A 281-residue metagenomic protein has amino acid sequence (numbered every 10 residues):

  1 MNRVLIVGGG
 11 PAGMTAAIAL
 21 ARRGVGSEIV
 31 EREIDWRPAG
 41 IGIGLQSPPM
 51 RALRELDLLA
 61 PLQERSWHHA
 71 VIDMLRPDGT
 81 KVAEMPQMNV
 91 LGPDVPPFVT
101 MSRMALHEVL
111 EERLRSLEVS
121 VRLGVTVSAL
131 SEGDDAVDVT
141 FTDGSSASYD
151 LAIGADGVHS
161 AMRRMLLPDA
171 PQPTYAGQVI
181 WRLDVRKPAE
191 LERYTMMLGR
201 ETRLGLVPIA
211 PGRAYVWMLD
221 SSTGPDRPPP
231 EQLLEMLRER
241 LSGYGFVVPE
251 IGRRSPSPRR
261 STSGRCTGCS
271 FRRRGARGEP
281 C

Functional and structural regions predicted by a protein language model:
M1-V4, A21, Q46-L167, P171-D184 (+2 more regions): Conserved N-terminal helical subregion
V4-I6, S27: Conserved hydrophobic helix-helix packing surfaces used for dimerization/oligomerization
G8-G10, R32: Glycine-rich Rossmann-fold phosphate-binding loop(s) that bind the pyrophosphate of adenine dinucleotide cofactors
G13-M14: N-terminal Rossmann-fold NAD(P) dinucleotide-binding loop
A21-I41: Glycine-rich FAD pyrophosphate-binding loop
L167, A176-P208, F246, E250: Flavin-dependent oxidoreductases
D220-C281: FAD/FMN-dependent oxidoreductases across multiple families
